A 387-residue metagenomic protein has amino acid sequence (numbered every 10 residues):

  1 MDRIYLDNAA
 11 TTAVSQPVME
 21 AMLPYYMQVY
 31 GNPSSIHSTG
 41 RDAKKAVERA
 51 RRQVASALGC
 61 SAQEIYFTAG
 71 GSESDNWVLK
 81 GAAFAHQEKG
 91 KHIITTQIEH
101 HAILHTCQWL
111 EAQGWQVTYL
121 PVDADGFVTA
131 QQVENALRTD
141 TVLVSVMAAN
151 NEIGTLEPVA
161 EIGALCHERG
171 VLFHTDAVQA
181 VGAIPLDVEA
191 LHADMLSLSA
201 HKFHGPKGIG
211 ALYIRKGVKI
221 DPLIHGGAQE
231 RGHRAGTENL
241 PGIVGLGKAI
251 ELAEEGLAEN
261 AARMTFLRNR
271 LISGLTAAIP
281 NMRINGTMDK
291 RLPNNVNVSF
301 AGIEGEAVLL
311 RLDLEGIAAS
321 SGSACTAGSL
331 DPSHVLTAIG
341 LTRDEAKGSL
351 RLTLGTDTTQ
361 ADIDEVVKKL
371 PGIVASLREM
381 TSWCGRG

Functional and structural regions predicted by a protein language model:
M1-G387: Pyridoxal 5′-phosphate
